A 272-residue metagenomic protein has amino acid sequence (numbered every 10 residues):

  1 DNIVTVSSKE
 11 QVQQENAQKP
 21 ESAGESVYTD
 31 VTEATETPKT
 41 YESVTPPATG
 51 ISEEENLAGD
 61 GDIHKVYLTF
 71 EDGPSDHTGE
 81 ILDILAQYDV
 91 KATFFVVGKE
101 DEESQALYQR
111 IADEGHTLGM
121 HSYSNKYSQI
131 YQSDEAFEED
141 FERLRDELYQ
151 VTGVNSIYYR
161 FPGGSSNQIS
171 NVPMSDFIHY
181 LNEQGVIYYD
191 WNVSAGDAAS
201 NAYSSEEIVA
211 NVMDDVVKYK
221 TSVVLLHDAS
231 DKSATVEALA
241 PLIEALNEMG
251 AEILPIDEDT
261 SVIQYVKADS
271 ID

Functional and structural regions predicted by a protein language model:
D1-I63: N-terminal, intrinsically disordered, polar/charged segments of Gram-positive cell-envelope systems that serve as
N2-I3, A17, V31, E248 (+2 more regions): Short linear motifs in intrinsically disordered/low-complexity regions
K9, K19, K39, K65 (+6 more regions): Context-gated lysine
E10-Q18, D83, A106, D113 (+4 more regions): Polar/charged alpha-helical tracts
Q14-E15, T29, E42, D89 (+4 more regions): Compositionally biased, intrinsically disordered low-complexity regions enriched in proline and serine
P38-E42, K65, V90-K91, F161 (+2 more regions): N-terminal start-of-chain detector that recognizes signal peptides and the immediate post-cleavage beginning
T40-S156, A245, S261: Active-site beta->alpha N-cap acidic-glycine motif
N125-L225, A229-N247, A251-E252, E258-D259 (+1 more regions): Catalytic domains of cell-wall/extracellular-matrix polysaccharide-remodeling enzymes, centered on de-N-acetylation
